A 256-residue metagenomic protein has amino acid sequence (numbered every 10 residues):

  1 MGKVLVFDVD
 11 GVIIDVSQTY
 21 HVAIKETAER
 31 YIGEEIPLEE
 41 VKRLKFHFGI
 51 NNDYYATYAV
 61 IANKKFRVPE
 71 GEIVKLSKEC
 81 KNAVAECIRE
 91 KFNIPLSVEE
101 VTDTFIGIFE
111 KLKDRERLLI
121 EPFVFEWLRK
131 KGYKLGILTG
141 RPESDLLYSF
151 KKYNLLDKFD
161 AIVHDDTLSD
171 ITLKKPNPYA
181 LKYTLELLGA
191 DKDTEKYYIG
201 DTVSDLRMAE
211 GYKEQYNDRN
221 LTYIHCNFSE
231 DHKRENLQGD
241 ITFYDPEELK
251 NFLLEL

Functional and structural regions predicted by a protein language model:
M1-F7, A59, F66-A83, I94-L96 (+2 more regions): Non-catalytic pre-domain segments flanking phosphatase-related domains
M1-R43, G49-Y58: Active-site neighborhood of HAD-like aspartate-dependent phosphohydrolases
V6, I94-I137, E143-L147, P178: Short, acidic loop-to-helix structural element flanking the phosphoryl-transfer center in phosphate-processing enzymes
K25-I32, Y54-V68, K81-K91, T184: Helix-loop "lid/cap" segments that line or gate small-molecule binding pockets
G132-I137, T194-E195, L221-T222, G239: Short active-site oxyanion
G136, P142-Y197, V203-E214: Substrate-recognition "cap/lid" segment bordering the active-site pocket of phosphatases
V163, I241-E248: Short acidic-hydrophobic, aromatic-tinged amphipathic segments that line or gate anion-handling sites
Y198-Y244: Acidic, Mg2+-coordinating phosphoryl-transfer loop and its flanking beta/alpha structural elements, shared across
